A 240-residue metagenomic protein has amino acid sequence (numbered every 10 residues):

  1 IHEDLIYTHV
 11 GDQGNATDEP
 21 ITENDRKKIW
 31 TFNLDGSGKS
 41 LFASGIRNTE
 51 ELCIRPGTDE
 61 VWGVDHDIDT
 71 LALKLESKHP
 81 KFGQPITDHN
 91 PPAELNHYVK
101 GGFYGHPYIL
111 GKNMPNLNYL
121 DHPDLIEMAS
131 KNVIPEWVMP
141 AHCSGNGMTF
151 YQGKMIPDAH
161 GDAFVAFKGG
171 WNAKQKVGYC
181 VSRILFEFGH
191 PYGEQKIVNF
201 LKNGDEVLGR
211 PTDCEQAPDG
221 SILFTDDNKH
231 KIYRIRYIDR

Functional and structural regions predicted by a protein language model:
I1-E3, H9-N15, G38, A43: Asp-box/WD-like beta-propeller blade repeats and closely related beta-sheet repeat scaffolds
E3-D4, T58: Short coil/turn connectors at secondary-structure junctions
D12-T17, N24-K27, F32-D35, R47-N48 (+5 more regions): Beta-propeller domain segments
T31, L41, F224: Conserved SAM-binding loop
S44-R47, D227: Short beta->alpha linker loops
E215-R240: Blade-level signature of beta-propeller repeat domains, shared across WD40, Kelch, NHL, RCC1 and BNR/Asp-box propellers
